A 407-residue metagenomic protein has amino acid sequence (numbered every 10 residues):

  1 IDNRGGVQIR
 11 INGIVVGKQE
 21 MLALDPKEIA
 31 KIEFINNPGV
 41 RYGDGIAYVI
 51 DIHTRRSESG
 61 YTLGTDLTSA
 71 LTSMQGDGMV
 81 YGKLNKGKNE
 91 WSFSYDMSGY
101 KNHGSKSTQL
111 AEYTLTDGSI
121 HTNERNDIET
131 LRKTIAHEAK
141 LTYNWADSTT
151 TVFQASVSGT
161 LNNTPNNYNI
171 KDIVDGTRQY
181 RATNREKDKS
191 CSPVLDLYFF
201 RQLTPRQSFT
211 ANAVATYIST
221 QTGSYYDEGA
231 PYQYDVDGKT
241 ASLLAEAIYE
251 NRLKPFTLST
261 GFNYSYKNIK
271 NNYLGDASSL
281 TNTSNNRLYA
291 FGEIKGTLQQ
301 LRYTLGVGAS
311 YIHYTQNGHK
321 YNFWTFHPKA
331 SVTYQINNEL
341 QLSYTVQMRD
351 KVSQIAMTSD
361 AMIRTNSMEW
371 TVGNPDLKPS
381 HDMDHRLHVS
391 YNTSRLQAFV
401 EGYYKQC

Functional and structural regions predicted by a protein language model:
I1, Q19, E33, D44-T65 (+1 more regions): N-terminal periplasmic accessory domains that precede and gate Gram-negative outer-membrane beta-barrel machines
I1-V16: Extracytoplasmic beta-strand/coil segments of soluble accessory domains associated with Gram-negative outer-membrane
I14-V40: Short acidic/polar hinge/loop motifs at secondary-structure boundaries that mediate gating or recognition
L63-L71, V80, L84, F93-K101 (+8 more regions): Transmembrane beta-barrel strands of outer-membrane/channel proteins
M74-K101, S119-N167, C191-T204: Transmembrane beta-barrel wall of Gram-negative outer-membrane proteins
G104-I120, P165-Y180, L195, Q221-A230 (+5 more regions): Outer-membrane beta-barrel translocator domains and adjoining extracellular loop/strand segments of Gram-negative
A136-T164, R185-H319, F323-T325, Q335 (+1 more regions): Face-selective signature of the C-terminal outer-membrane beta-barrel domain
L340, D350-F399, Q406-C407: Outer-membrane beta-barrel signature, preferentially recognizing the C-terminal barrel domain of Gram-negative
